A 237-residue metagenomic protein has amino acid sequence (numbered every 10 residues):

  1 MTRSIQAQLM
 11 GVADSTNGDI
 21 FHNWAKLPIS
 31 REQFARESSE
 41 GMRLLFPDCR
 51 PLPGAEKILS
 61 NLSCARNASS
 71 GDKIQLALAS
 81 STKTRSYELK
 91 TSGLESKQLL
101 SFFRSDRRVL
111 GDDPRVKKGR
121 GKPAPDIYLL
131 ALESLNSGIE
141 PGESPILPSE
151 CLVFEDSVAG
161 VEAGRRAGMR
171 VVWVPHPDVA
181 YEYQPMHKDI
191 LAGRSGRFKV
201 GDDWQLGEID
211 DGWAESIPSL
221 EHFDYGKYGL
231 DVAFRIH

Functional and structural regions predicted by a protein language model:
M1, A25-I29, A35, M42 (+4 more regions): Preference for well-ordered, secondary-structure-rich cores of eukaryotic proteins
M1-G11: Active-site neighborhood of HAD-like aspartate-dependent phosphohydrolases
M10-G18, A35-M42, S86-T91: Hydrophobic alpha-helical core bundles mediating ligand binding, dimerization, or RNAP-core interactions
A13-P28, K90, A131-L132: Helix-loop "lid/cap" segments that line or gate small-molecule binding pockets
D19-K73: Metal-dependent phosphoesterase signature
P51, L76, V153: Conserved SAM-binding loop
S80-T82: Conserved phosphate-coupling serine/threonine residues in phosphotransfer and NTP-handling enzymes
T84-H237: Asp-based, Mg2+/Mn2+-dependent phosphohydrolase catalytic module
